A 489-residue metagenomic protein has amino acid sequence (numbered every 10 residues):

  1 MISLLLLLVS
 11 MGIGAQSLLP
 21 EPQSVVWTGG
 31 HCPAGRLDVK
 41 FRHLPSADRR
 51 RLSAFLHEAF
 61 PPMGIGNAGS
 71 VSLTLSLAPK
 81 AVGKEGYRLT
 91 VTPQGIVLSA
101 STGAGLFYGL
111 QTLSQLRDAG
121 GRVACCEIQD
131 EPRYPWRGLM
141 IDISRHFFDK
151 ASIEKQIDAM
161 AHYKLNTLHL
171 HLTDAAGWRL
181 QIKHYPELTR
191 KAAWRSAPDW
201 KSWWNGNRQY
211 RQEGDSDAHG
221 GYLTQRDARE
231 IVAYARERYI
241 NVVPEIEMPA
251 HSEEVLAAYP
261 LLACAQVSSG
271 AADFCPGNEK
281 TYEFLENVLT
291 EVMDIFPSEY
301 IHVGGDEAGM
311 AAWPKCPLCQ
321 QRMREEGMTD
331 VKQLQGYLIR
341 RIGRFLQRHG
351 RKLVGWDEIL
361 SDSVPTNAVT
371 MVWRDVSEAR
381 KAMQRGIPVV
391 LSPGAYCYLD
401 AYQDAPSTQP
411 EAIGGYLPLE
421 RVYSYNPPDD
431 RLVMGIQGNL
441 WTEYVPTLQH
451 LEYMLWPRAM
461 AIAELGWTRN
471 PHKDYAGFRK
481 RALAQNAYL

Functional and structural regions predicted by a protein language model:
M1-S17: Bacterial Sec-dependent N-terminal signal peptides
A15-W136, N439, H450, G466-L489: Contiguous, structured surface segment used for ligand recognition
S17, V82-Y300, C316, R341 (+2 more regions): Feature activates predominantly on carbohydrate-active enzymes
S46-R50, G103-F107, F147-A151, Y222-R226 (+7 more regions): Soluble non-cytosolic domains of exported or imported proteins
S144, T173-G177, E247-H251, D306-A308 (+4 more regions): Active-site beta-loop-alpha junctions enriched in small/polar residues
V255, P260-A368, W373-Q384: Active-site neighborhood of glycoside hydrolase catalytic domains
L353-E358, S363-A368, R374-L489: Flexible, acidic glycine-rich loops studded with aromatic residues
